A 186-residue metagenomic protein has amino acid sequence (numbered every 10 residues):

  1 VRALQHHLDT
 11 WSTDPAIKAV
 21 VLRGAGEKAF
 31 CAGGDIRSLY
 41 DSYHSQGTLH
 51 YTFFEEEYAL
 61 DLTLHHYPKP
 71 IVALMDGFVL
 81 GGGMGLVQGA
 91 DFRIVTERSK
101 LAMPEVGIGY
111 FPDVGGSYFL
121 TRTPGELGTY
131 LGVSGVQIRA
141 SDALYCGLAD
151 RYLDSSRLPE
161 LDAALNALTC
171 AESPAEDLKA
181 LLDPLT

Functional and structural regions predicted by a protein language model:
V1-R23, L62: Conserved CoA-thioester-binding segment of acyl-CoA-metabolizing enzymes
H7, E56-Y67: Catalytic-core regions built around general acid/base machinery
L22, D35, L86-V87, D142-A143: Hydrophobic/aromatic residues within transmembrane alpha-helices of multi-pass small-molecule transporters
G24-A59, G109: Glycine- (often His-adjacent) and acidic-residue-rich active-site loop that binds/positions the CoA thioester
L64-I108, Y130-L131, G135-V136, A140: Glycine-rich beta-to-alpha active-site loop
A90-D113, G147-D162: Gly/Pro- and small hydrophobic-enriched strand-loop and loop-to-helix capping segments that sit at the rims
S117-E126: Hydrophobic, secondary-structure "cap" segments at the distal end of domains
D154-T186: Amphipathic alpha-helical blocks and their helix-capping loop/short-beta junctions
